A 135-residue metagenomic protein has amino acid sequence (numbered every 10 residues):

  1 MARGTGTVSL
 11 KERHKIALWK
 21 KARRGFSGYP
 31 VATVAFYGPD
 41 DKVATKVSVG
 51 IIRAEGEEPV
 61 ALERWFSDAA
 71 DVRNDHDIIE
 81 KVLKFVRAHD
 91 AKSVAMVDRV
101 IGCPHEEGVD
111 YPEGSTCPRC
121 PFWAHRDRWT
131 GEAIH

Functional and structural regions predicted by a protein language model:
M1-R87: Long, charged N-terminal interaction/targeting segments
K84-H135: Cys/His-clustered metal-coordination modules, chiefly Zn-binding fingers
